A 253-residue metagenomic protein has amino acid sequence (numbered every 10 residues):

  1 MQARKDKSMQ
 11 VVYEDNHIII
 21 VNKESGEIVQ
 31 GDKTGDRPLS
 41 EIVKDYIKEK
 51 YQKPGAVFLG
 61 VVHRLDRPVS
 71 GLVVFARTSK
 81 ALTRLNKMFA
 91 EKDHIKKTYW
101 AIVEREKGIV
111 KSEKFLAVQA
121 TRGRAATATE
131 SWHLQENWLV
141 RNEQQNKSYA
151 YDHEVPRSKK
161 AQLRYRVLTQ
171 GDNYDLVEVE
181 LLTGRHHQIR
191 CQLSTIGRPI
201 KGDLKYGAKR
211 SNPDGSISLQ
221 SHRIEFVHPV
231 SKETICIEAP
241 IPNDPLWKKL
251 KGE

Functional and structural regions predicted by a protein language model:
M1-E253: RNA pseudouridine synthases
